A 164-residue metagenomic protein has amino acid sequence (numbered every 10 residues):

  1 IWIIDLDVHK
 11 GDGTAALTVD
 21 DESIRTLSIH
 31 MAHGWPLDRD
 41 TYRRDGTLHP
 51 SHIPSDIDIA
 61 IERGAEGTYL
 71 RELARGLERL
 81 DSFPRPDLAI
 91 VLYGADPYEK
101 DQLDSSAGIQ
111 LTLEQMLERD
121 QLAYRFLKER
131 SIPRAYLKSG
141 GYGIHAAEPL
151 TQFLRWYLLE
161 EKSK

Functional and structural regions predicted by a protein language model:
I1-Q121, E129, R155: Conserved alpha-helical scaffold segments that buttress catalytic/binding sites
P97-E99, E161-K164: Flexible, low-complexity linker/boundary loops enriched in proline and small hydrophobic residues that flank enzymatic
Y98-D101, G143-A147: Short catalytic/ligand-binding loop motif for oxyanion handling, primarily in non-cytosolic enzymes, centered on
L113, I144-S163: Short, electropositive alpha-helical surface patch
A123-R125, S163-K164: Short, conserved aromatic-histidine micro-motifs
L127-R134: A short helix->loop->beta-strand "cap" motif at the edges of active sites that frequently abuts
